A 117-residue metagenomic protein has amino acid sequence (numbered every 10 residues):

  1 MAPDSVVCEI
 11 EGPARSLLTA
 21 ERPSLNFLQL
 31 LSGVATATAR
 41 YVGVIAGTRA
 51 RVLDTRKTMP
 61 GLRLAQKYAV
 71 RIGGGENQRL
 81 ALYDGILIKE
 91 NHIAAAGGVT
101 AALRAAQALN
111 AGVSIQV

Functional and structural regions predicted by a protein language model:
M1-V117: Acidic/glycine-rich phosphate/pyrophosphate-binding loops and surrounding catalytic core that coordinate Mg2+
